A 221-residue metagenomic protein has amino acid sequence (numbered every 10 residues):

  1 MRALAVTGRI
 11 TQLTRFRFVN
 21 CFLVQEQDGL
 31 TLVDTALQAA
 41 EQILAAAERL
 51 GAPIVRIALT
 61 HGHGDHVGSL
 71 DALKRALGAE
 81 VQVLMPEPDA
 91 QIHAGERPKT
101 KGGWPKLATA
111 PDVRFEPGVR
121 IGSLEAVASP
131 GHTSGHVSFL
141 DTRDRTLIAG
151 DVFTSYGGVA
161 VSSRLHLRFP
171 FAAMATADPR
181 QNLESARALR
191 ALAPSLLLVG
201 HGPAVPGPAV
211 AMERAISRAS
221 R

Functional and structural regions predicted by a protein language model:
M1-R49, F139-G150, S155: Conserved beta-strand hairpin/beta-sheet module of binuclear metal-dependent hydrolase folds, prominently
G8-L13, V33-A36, L59-T60, L124-A128 (+1 more regions): Short, flexible loop segments at the rims of nucleotide/cofactor-binding pockets, characterized by
T14-R17, S129-T133: A short catalytic or substrate-binding loop motif that flags glycine-/basic-rich loops and adjacent residues that bind
T31, A58, V83, T146-I148 (+1 more regions): Residue-level marker for buried hydrophobic side chains located in beta-strands that build the well-ordered beta-sheet
Q38, E125-A128, S134-V210: Metallo-beta-lactamase
Q38-I121: Active-site HxH/HxHxD metal-binding segment of metal-dependent hydrolases
P98-L107, S162-F171, A219: Short glycine/proline- and charge-enriched loop/turn segments that cap or connect secondary-structure elements
P206-R221: Binuclear metal-ion centers of metallo-dependent hydrolases, dominated by the metallo-beta-lactamase
